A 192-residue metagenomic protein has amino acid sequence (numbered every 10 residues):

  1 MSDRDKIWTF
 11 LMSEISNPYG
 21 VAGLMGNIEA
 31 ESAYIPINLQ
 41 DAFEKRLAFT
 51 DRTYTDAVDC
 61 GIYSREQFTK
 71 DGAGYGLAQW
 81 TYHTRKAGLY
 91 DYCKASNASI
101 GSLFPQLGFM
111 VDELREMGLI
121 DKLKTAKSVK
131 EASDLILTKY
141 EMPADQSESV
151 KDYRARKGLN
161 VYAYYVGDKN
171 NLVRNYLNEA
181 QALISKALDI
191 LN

Functional and structural regions predicted by a protein language model:
M1-Y34: Export/targeting segments at the very N-terminus of extracytoplasmic proteins
S2-K6, S32-K124: Peptidoglycan-targeting cell-wall enzymes and recognition modules
G20-L24, G76, Q106, A132: Residue-level detector of well-ordered alpha-helical segments, enriched for hydrophobic/aromatic packing positions
G26-E31, T81-H83, K139-Y140: Active-site-proximal beta-strand/loop segments in catalytic clefts of secreted hydrolases
K86-N192: Non-catalytic cell-wall polysaccharide-engagement segments
